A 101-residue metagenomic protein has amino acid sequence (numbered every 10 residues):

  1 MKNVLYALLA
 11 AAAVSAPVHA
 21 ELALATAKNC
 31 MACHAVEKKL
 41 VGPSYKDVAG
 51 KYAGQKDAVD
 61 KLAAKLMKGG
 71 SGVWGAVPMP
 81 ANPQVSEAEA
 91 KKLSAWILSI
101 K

Functional and structural regions predicted by a protein language model:
M1-E21, K101: N-terminal export/targeting leaders of redox proteins
H19-V36: Sequence/structural segment immediately N-terminal to covalent heme-attachment motifs in c-type and related
A32, V41-Y52, K65-S94: Axial heme c-ligation environment in periplasmic c-type cytochrome domains
K51-K61: Short microdomains enriched in Cys/His and/or Lys/Arg
W96-I100: C-terminal alpha-helix
